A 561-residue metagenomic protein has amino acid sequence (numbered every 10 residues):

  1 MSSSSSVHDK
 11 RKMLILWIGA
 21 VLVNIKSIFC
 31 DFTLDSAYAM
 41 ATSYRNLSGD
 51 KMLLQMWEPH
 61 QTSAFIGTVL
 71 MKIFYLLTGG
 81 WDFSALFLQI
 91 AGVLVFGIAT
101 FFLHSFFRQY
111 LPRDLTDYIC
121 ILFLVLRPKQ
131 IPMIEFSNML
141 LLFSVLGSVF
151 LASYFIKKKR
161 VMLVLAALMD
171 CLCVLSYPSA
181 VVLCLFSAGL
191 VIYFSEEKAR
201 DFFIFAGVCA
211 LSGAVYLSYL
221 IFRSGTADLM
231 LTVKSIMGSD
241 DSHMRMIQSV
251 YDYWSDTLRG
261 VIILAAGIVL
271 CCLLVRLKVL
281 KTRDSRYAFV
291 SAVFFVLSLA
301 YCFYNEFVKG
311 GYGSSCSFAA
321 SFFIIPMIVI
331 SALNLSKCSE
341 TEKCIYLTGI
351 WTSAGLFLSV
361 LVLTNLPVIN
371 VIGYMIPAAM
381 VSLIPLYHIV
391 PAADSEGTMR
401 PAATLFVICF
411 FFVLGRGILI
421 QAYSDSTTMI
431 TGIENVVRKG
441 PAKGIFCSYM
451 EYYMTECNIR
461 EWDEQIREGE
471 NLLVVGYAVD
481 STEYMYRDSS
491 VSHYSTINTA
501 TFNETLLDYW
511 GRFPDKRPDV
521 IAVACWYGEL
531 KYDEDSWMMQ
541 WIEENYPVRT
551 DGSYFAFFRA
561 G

Functional and structural regions predicted by a protein language model:
R11, I98-L126, V161: Transmembrane-helix signature of polytopic, membrane-embedded enzymes that assemble or transfer cell-envelope glycans
I28-Y44, K51-L70, T78, D82: Extracytoplasmic catalytic/substrate-binding loops of multi-pass membrane glycan-assembly enzymes
R108-D114, V145-L163, S195, V329-E342: Membrane-interface transmembrane helices that cradle and orient dolichyl/undecaprenyl
P128, F150, M162-P178, C184-G189 (+2 more regions): Membrane-interface alpha helices of multi-pass inner-membrane proteins
P132-L141: Short acidic/glycine- and proline-prone juxtamembrane loop motifs at membrane-interface regions of multi-pass membrane
L146-L172, A199-G207, V290-A292, K343-S353: Short hydrophobic alpha-helices at membrane interfaces in multi-pass membrane enzymes
I156, V182-G213, L217, H243-M246 (+2 more regions): Perimembrane helix-loop-helix junctions
C409-A560: Extracytoplasmic
